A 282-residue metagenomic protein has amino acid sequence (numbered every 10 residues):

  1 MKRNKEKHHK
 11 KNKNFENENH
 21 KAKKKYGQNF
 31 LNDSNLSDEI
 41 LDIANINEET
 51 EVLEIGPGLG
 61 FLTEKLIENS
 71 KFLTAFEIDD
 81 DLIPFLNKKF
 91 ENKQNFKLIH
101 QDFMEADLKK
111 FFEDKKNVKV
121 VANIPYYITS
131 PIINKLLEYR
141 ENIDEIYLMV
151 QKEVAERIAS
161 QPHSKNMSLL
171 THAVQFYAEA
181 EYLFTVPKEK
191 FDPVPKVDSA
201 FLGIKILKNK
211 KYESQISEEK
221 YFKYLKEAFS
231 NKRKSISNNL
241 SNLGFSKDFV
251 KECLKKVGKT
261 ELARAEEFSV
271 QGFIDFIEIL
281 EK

Functional and structural regions predicted by a protein language model:
M1-E219, K223-E227, E266: Catalytic cores of RNA-modifying enzymes
E227-K282: C-terminal lobe and adjacent flexible extensions of AdoMet/dcAdoMet transferase-like proteins
